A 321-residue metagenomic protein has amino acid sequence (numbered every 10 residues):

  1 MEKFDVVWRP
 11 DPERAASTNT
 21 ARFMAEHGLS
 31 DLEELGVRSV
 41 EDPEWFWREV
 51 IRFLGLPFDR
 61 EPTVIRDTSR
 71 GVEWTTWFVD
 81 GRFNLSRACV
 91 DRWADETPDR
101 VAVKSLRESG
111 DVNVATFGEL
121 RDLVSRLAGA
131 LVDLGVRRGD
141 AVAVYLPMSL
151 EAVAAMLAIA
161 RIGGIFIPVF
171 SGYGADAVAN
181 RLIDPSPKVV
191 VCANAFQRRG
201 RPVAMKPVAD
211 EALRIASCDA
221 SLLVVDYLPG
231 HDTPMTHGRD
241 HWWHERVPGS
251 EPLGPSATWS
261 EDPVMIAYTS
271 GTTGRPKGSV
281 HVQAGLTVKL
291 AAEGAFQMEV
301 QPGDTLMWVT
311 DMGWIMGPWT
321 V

Functional and structural regions predicted by a protein language model:
M1-W77: N-terminal amphipathic, basic-rich helices that act as targeting or association modules
T20-A21, A25-H27, V64, C89-E119 (+1 more regions): AMP-dependent adenylate-forming
E34-R38, S86, D99-L157, G174-A179 (+2 more regions): Conserved AMP-binding/adenylate-forming core of the ANL superfamily
R38-V40, R48-P62, V79-V103, E261: A short N-terminal helical cap/helix-turn-helix that marks the beginning of AMP-binding/adenylate-forming
D99-V101, L223-V224, M235-Y268, R275 (+3 more regions): Conserved pre-ATP/AMP-binding loop-to-beta segment of ANL
S109-G110, I266-G278, G294: Conserved adenylation A10 loop of the ANL superfamily
L157, R161-E245: Structural core segment of the AMP-binding/adenylate-forming
T287-T305, V309, G313-V321: Conserved AMP-binding/adenylation subdomain of ANL enzymes
